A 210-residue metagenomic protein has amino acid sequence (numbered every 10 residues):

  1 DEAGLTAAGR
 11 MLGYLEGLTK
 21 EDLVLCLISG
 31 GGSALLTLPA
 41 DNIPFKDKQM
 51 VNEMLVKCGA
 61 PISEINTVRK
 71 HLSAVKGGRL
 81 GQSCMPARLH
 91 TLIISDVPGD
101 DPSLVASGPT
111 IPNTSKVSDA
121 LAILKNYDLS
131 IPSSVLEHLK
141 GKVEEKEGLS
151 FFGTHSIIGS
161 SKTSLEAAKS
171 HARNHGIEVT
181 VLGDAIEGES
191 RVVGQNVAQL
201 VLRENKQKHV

Functional and structural regions predicted by a protein language model:
D1-E21, S63, V68-R69: Glycine-rich oxoanion-binding loops at beta->alpha junctions
L15-E21, L27-I28, E64, S73 (+5 more regions): Solvent-exposed alpha-helices and their adjacent loops that cap or buttress functional pockets in soluble metabolic
S33-T37, A74-V75: Short glycine/serine/threonine-rich phosphate/pyrophosphate-binding segments that cradle anionic phosphate groups
P39-M50, Q82-P86, I111: A glycine- and small-aliphatic-rich helix-loop capping segment at beta-alpha/alpha-beta transitions that lines
D41-N66: Short, acidic/small-residue loops that bind anionic groups at enzyme active sites
V56, I62-D128: A glycine/threonine-rich phosphate-anchoring loop and its flanking beta-alpha core in nucleotide/phosphate-binding
A87-H90, P112-N196, R203: Accessory alpha-helical/coil subdomains and C-terminal extensions that flank or cap enzyme catalytic cores
